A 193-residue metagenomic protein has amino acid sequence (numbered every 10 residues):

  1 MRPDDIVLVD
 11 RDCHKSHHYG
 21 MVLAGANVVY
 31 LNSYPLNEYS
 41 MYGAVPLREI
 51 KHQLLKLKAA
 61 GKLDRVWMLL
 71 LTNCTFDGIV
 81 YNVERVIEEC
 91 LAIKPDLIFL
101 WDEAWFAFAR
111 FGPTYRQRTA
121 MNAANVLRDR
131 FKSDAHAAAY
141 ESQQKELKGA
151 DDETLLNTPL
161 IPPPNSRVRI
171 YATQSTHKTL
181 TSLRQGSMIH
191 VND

Functional and structural regions predicted by a protein language model:
M1-D193: Conserved PLP-enzyme active-site core in the AAT-like
